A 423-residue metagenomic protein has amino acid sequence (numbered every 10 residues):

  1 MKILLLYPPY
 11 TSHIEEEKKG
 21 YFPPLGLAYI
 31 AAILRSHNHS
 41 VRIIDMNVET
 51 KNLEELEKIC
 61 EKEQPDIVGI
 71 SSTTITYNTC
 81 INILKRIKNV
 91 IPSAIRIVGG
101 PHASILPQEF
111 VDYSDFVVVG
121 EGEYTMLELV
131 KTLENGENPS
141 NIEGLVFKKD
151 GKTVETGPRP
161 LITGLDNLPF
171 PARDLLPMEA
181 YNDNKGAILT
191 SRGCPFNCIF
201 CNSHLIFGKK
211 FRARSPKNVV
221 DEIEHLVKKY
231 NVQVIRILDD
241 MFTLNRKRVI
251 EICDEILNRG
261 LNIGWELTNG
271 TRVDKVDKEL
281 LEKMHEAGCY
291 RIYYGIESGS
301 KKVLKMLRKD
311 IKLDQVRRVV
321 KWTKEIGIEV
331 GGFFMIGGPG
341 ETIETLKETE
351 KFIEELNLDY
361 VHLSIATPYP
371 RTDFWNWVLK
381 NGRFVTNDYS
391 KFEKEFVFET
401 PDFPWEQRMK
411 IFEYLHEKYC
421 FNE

Functional and structural regions predicted by a protein language model:
K2-H13, V146-K149, E329, E344-E423: C-terminal accessory regions of radical SAM enzymes
I3, R96, I142-E143, I235 (+4 more regions): Hydrophobic/aromatic residues located in beta-strands of well-ordered beta-sheets within soluble catalytic
L4, P9-E16, I142, V146-T190 (+1 more regions): N-terminal [4Fe-4S]-dependent radical SAM core
H13-L27: Glycine- and acidic-residue-enriched helix-capping/strand-helix junction motifs
F22, D166-F333, K351: Radical SAM [4Fe-4S] cluster-binding motif and immediate context
I30-I162, I365-T367, R371: Glycine-rich beta-alpha loop elements in corrinoid/cobalamin-binding modules across cobalamin-dependent enzymes
Q64-V68, V232, L358: Proline-aspartate-enriched helix->loop->beta-strand connector
E109-M126, L281-I292, E348-L363: Structural recognition of alpha->loop->beta junctions
